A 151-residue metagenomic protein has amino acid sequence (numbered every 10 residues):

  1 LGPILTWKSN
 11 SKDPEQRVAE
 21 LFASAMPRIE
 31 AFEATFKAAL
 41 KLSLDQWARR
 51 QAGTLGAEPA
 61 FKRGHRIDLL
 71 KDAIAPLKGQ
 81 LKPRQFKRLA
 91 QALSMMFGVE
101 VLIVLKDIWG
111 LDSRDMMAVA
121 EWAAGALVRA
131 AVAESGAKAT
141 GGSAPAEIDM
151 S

Functional and structural regions predicted by a protein language model:
L1-S24: Amphipathic alpha-helical linker/stalk segments
I4, K37-L40: Short, hydrophobic secondary-structure boundary micro-motifs
D13, A31-A34, L81, L111: Alpha-helical structural elements of signaling/regulatory helical domains
A19-A23, P27-A31, A38, W47-Q91 (+2 more regions): Amphipathic alpha-helical packing segments from all-alpha helical-bundle domains
A90-L111, A126-G136: Amphipathic C-terminal alpha-helical segment
A137-S151: Long, compositionally biased
